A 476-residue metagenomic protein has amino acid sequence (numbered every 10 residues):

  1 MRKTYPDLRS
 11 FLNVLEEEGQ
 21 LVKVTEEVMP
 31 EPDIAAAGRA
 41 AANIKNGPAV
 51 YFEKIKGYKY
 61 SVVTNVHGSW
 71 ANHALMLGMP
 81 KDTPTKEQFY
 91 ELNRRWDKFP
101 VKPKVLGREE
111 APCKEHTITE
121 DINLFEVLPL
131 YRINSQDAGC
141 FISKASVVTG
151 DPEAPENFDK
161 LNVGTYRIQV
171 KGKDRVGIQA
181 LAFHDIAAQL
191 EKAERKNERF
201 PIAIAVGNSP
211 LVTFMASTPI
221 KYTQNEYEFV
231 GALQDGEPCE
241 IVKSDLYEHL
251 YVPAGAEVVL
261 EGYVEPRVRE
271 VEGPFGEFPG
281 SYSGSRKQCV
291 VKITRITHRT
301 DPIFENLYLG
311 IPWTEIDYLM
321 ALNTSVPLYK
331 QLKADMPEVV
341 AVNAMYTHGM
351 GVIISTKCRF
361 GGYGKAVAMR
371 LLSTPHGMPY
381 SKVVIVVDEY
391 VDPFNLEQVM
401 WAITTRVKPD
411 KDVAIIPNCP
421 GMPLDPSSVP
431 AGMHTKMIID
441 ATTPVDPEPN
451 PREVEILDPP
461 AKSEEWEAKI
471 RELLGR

Functional and structural regions predicted by a protein language model:
M1-F275, G280-V290, T294-R476: Extended, highly charged
